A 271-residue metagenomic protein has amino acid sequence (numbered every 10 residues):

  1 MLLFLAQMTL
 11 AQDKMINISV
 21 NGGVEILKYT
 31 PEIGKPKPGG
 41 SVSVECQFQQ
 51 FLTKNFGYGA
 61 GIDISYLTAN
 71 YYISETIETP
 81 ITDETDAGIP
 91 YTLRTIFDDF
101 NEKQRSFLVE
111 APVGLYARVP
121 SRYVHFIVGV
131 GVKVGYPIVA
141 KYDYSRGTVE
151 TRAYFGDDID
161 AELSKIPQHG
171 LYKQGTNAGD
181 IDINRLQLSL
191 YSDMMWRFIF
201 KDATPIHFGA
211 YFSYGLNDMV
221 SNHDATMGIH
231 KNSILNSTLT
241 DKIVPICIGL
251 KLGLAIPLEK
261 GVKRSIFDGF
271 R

Functional and structural regions predicted by a protein language model:
A6-M8: N-terminal signal peptide c-region/cleavage motif recognized by signal peptidases
D13, F51-T53, P120-V124, I199-A203 (+1 more regions): Outer-membrane beta-barrel channels and translocator barrels
D13-G61, S65: Start-of-domain marker
I16-V20, Y58-I62, V109-A111, F126-V134 (+3 more regions): Transmembrane beta-strands of outer-membrane beta-barrel proteins
G22-K28, I64-T68, F107, V132-A140 (+3 more regions): Transmembrane beta-strands of outer-membrane beta-barrel pores
K28-P38, L67-S106, P137-Q187, M219-G228 (+1 more regions): Extracellular/periplasm-exposed beta-strand and loop segments of Gram-negative cell-envelope proteins, dominated by
Q47-Q49, G114-R118, M195-R197, K251-A255: Transmembrane beta-barrel domains of outer membrane proteins
V244-R271: Outer-membrane beta-barrel "beta-signal"
